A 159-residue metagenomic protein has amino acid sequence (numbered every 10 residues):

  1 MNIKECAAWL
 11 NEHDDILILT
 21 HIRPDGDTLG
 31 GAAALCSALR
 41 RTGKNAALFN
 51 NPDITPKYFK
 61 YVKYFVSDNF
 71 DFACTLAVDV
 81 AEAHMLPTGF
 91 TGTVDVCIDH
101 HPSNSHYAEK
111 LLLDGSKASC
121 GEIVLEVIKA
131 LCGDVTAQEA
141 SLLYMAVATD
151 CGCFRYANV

Functional and structural regions predicted by a protein language model:
M1-V159: Replace "Mg2+/Mn2+-dependent" with "divalent metal-dependent
